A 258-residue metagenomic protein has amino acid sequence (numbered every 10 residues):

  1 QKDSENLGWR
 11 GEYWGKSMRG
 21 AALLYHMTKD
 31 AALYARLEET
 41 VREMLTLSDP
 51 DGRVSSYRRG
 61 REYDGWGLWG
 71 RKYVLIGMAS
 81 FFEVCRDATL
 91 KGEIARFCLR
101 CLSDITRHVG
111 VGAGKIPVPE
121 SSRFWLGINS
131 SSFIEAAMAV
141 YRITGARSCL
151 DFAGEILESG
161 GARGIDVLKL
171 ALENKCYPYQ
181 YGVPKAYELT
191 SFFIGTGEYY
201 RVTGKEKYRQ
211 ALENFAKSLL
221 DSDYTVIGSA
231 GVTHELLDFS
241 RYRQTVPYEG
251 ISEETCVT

Functional and structural regions predicted by a protein language model:
Q1-T258: Glycan-recognition and catalytic cores of secretory/periplasmic carbohydrate-active enzymes
